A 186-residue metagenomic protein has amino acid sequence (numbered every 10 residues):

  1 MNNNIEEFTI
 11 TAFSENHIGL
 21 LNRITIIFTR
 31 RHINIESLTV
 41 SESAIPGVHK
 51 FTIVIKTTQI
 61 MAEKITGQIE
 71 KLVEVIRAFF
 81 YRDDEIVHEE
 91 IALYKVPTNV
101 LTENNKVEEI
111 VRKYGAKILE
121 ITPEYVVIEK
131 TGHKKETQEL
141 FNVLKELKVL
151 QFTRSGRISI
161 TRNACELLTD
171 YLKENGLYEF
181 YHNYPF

Functional and structural regions predicted by a protein language model:
M1-H49, V54-F186: Long, contiguous binding/interaction regions
